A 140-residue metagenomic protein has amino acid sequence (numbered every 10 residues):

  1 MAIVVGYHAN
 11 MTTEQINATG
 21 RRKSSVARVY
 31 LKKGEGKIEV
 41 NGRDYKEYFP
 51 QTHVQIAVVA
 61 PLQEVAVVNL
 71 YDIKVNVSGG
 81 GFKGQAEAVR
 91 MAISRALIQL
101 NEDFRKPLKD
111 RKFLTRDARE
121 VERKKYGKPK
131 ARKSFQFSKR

Functional and structural regions predicted by a protein language model:
I3-K23, A27-S78, K83, E87-R140: Structured, basic alpha/beta domains of bacterial-type, RNA-associated proteins
